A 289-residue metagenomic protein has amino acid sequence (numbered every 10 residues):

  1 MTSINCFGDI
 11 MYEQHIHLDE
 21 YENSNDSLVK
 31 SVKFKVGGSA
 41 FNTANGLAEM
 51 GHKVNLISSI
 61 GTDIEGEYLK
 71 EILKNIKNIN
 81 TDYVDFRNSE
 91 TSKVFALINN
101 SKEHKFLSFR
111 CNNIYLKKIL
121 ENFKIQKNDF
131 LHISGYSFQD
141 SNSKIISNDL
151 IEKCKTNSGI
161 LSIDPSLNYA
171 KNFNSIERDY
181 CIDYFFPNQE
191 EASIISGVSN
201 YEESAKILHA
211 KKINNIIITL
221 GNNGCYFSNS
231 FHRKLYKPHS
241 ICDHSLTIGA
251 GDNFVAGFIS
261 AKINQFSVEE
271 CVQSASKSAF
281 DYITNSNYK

Functional and structural regions predicted by a protein language model:
M1-S59, I64-Y68, H244: Glycine-rich phosphate/adenosyl-contacting loop at the front of the ribokinase-like
I4, V54, N80-T81, L161 (+1 more regions): Hydrophobic anchor at the start of a short beta-strand that flanks the dinucleotide cofactor-binding loop
I4-N5, L28, A170-K171, Y201-K289: Conserved phosphate-binding/catalytic region of the ribokinase-like
D9-I10, Y136, N253: Active-site metal-binding loops of divalent metal-dependent hydrolases
D19, N23-S27, E49-I133: Conserved N-terminal subdomain of the carbohydrate kinase-like
E20-V29, F186-N188, L235-H239: Short glycine/proline- and charge-enriched loop/turn segments that cap or connect secondary-structure elements
A48, K74, E152-T156, H209: Anion (oxyanion) recognition and catalysis
F130-K206, G224: Conserved beta-alpha-beta core of the PfkB/ribokinase-like small-molecule kinase fold
